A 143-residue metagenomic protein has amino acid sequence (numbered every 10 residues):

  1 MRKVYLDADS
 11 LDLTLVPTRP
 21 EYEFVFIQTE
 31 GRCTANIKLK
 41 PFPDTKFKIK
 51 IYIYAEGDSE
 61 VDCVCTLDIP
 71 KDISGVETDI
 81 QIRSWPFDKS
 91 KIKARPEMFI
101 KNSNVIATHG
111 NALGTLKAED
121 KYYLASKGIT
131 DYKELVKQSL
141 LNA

Functional and structural regions predicted by a protein language model:
M1-D131, L135-A143: Conserved beta-strand/loop scaffold segments within soluble protein domains that form the structured core and edges
